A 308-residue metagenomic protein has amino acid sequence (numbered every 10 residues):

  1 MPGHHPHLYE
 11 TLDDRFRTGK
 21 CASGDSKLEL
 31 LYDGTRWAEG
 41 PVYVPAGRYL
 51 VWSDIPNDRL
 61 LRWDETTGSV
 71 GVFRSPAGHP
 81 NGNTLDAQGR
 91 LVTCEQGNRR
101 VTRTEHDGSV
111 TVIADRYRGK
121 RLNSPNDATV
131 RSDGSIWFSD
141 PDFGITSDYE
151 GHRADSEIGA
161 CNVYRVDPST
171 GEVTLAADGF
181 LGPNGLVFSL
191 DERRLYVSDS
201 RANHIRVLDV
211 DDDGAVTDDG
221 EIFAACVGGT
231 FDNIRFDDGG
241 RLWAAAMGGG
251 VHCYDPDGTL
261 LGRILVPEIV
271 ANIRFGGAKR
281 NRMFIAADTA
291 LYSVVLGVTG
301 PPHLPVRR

Functional and structural regions predicted by a protein language model:
P2-F16, G24-R59: Beta-strand-rich domains and repeat architectures in extracellular enzymes and scaffolds, especially beta-propellers
D14-D33, T67-P76, D107-G119, N162-G182 (+2 more regions): Blade-edge beta-strand/turn elements of extracellular beta-propeller and related beta-sheet repeat scaffolds
D25-K27, D33-R48, P76-E95, R100 (+7 more regions): Beta-rich, blade/repeat-based domains predominating in secreted/periplasmic proteins but also intracellular
I55, Q96, P141-D142, S200 (+4 more regions): Short loop/turn segments immediately following the C-termini of beta-strands
R59-L61, R100-T102, C161-Y164, H204-R206 (+2 more regions): A short loop-to-beta-strand structural motif that recurs across blades of beta-propeller domains
D64-E65, A87-Q88, T102-S109, I113 (+7 more regions): Flexible "stalk/tail and boundary" regions
F138-I158, L296: Short, conserved, GDST-rich strand-edge loop motifs in beta-rich repeat architectures
L208-A215, L296-H303: Short loop/turn segments immediately following beta-strands, especially the blade-tip and inter-blade linker loops
